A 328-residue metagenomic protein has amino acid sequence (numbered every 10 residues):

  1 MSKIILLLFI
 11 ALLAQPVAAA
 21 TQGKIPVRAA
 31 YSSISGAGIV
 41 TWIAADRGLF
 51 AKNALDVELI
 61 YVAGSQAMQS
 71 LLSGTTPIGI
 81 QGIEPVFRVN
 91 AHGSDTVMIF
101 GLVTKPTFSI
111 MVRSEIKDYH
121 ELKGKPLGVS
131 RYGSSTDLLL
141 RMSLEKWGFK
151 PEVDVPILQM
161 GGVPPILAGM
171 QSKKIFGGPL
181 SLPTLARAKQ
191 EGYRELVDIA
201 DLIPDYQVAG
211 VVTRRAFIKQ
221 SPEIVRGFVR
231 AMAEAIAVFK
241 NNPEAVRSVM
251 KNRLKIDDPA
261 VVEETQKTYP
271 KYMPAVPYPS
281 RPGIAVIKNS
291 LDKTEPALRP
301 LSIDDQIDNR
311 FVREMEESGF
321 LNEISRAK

Functional and structural regions predicted by a protein language model:
M1, P16-Q22, K328: Basic/polar N-terminal segments that are highly enriched at the extreme N-terminus, encompassing both cleavable
K3-Q15: Bacterial N-terminal signal peptides
A20-S172, F176-L182, E195-I199, P204-D205: Short, glycine-/small- and polar/acidic-enriched structural segments that line small-molecule recognition paths
W42, F87, R141, A186-K189 (+3 more regions): Predominant activation on well-ordered alpha-helical scaffold segments within soluble catalytic domains
E58, S65-Q66, V155-L158, E263-P270 (+1 more regions): Short linear loop/turn motifs
E84-P85, P164-K255: Pocket-lining segment of extracytoplasmic ligand-binding domains
K219-P300: Secondary-structure end/capping motifs
D292-K328: Conserved C-terminal helix/tail region of periplasmic/extracytoplasmic solute-binding proteins
